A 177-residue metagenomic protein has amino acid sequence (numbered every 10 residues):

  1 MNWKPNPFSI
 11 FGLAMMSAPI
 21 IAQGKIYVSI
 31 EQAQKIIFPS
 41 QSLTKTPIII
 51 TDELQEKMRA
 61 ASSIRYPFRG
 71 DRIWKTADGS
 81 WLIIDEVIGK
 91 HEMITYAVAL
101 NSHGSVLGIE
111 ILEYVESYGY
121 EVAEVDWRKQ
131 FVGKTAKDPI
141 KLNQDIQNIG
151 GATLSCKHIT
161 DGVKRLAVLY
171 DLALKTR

Functional and structural regions predicted by a protein language model:
M1, M15-M16, M58, M93: Detector for methionine-enriched segments
M1-I10: Bacterial N-terminal signal peptides that target proteins for export
S9-A18: Bacterial N-terminal signal peptides
I21-I149, T153-K157, D161-R177: Flexible, solvent-exposed loop/hinge segments and secondary-structure transition points
